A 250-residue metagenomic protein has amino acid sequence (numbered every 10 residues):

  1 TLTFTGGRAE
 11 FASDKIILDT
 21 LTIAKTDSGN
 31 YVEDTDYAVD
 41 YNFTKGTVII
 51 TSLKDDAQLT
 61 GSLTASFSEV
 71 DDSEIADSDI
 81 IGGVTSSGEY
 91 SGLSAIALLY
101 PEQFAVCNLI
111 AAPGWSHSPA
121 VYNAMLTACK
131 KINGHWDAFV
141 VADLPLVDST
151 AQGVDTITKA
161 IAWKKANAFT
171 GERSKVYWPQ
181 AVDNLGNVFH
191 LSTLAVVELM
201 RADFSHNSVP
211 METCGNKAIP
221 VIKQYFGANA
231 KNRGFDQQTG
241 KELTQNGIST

Functional and structural regions predicted by a protein language model:
T1, D27, Y41, T51 (+1 more regions): A glycine- and small-residue-enriched flexible loop/hinge signal that marks low-structured segments
T1-Q58, E69-D71: Extended beta-strand solenoid/passenger and fiber regions
L2-S13, F67-L93: Glycine/proline-rich low-complexity spacer/linker segments in large multi-domain proteins
L59-T60, L109: Generic hydrophobic/packing signal
G61-A65: Short, well-structured beta-strand segments within conserved domains
